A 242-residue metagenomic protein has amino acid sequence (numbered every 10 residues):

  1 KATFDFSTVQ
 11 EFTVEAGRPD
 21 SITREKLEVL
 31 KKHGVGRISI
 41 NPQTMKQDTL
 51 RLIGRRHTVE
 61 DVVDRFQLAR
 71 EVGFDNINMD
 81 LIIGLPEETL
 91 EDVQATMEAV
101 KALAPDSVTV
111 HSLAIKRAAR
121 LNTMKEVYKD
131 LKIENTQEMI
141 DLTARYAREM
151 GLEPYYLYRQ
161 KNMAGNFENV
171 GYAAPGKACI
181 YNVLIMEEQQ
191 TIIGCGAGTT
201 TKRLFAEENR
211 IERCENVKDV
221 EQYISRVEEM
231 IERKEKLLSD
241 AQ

Functional and structural regions predicted by a protein language model:
K1-T143: Conserved non-cysteine loop/helix-boundary elements of the Radical SAM core domain that shape
F4, H57, F74, H111 (+4 more regions): Aromatic side chains
K26-R37, A69, Y156-E168, A206-I211 (+1 more regions): A broadly tuned preference for mixed-charge, low-complexity surface segments
P86, V93, M97, A164 (+2 more regions): Alpha-helix termini
A114, K161, T199: Glycine-rich beta-alpha junction loops
A118-C195: A C-terminal junction/extension of Radical SAM enzymes
G171-Q242: Radical SAM enzyme core and accessory elements
